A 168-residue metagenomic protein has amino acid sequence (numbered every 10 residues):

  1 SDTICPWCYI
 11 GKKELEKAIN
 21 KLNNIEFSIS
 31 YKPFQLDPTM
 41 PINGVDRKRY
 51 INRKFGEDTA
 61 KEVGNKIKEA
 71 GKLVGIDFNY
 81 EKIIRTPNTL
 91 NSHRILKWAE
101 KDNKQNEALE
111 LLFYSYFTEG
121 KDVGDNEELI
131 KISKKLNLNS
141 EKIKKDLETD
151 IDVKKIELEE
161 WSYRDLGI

Functional and structural regions predicted by a protein language model:
S1-I4: Short pre-active-site segment immediately N-terminal to redox-active cysteine/selenocysteine motifs in thiol-based
W7: Short, cysteine/histidine-rich loop/knuckle motifs that typically chelate Zn2+
I10-F27, Y31, K97-I168: C-terminal cap of thioredoxin/glutaredoxin-like
K13-E119: Structural alpha/beta surface segment adjacent to cysteine/selenocysteine redox centers across thiol/disulfide enzymes
